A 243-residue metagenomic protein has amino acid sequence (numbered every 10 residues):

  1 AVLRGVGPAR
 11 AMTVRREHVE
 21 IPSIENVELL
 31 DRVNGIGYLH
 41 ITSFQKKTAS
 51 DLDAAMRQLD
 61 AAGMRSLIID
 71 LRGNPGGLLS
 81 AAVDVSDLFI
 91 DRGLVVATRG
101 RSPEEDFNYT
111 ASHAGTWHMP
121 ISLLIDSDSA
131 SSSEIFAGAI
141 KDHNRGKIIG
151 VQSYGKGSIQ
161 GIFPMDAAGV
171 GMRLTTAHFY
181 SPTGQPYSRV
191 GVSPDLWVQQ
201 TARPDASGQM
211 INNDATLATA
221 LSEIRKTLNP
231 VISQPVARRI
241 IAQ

Functional and structural regions predicted by a protein language model:
A1-P164: Cleft-lining beta-strand/loop regions that shape enzyme active-site pockets
R4-G5, A167, P182-T183: Short, ordered coil/turn segments that flank beta-strands lining enzyme active or ligand-binding pockets
A11, G35-Y38, G169-R173, D195 (+1 more regions): A residue-level signal for beta-strand positions that form part of recognition/binding surfaces within mature
R15-E20, H178-F179, P194-D195: A short, sequence-level motif marking secondary-structure junctions
H118-M119, H143, Q160, A167-A177 (+4 more regions): Active-site lining segments that contact anionic ligands and/or coordinate catalytic metals
S129-S131, H178-Y187: Metal-dependent DNA phosphodiester-chemistry modules and their immediately adjacent helices/loops in DNA-processing
G171, T183-Q243: Conserved functional hotspot residues or short segments at active or partner-binding sites across diverse domains
